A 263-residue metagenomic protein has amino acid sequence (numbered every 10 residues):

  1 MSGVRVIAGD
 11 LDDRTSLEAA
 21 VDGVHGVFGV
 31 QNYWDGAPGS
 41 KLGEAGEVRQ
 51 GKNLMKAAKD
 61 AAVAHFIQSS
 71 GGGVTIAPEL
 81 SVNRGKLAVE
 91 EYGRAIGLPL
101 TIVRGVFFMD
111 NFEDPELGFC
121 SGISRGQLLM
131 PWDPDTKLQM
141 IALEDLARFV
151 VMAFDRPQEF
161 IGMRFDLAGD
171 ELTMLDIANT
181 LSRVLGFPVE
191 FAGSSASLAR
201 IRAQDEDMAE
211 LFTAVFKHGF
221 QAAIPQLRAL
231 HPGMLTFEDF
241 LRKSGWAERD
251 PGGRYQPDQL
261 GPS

Functional and structural regions predicted by a protein language model:
M1-D13: Rossmann-fold cofactor-recognition segment
S2, L181, L185, L230-H231: A broad structural signal for alpha-helix termini and local helix breaks/kinks
D12-T15, A19-V24, N32-A45, K56-H65 (+3 more regions): Oxidoreductase cofactor-interface core, primarily capturing Rossmann-like NAD(P)-dependent enzymes
S195-S263: A hydrophobic C-terminal alpha-helical subdomain
